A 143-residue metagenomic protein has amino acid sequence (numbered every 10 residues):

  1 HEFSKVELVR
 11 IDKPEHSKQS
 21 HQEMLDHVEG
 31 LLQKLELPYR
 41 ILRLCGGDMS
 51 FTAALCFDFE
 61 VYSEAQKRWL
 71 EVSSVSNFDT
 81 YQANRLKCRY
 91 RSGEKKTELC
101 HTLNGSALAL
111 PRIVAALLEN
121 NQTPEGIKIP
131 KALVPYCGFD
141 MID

Functional and structural regions predicted by a protein language model:
H1-D143: TRNA-recognition modules of translation machinery and tRNA-sensing kinases, especially anticodon-binding
